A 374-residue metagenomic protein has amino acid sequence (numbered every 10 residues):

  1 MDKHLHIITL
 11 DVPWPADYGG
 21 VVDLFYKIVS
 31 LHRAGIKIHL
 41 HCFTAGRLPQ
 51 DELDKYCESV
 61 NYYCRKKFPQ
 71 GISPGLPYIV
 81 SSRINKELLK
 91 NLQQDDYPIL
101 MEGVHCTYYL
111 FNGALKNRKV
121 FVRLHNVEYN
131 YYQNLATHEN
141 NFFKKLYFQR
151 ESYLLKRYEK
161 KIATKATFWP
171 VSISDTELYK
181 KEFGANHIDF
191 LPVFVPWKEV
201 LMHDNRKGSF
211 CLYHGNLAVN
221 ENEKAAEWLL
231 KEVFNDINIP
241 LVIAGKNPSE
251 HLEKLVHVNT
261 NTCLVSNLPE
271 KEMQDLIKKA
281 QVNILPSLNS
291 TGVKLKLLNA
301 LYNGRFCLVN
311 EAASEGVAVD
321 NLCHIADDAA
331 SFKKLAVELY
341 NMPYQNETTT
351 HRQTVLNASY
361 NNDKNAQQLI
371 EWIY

Functional and structural regions predicted by a protein language model:
M1-S59, D95: N-terminal subdomain of nucleotide-sugar transferases
D23, F190-V258, C263-K278: Conserved catalytic-core segment of nucleotide-activated headgroup transferases in glycan assembly
Y26-V29, K86-K90, E128-Y131, N140-F168: Membrane-proximal helix-turn-helix segments that form the acceptor-binding/catalytic region of lipid-linked
K67-L76, R118-L154, N216: Acceptor-binding helix/loop patch of EC 2.4 sugar-transfer enzymes, predominantly nucleotide-sugar-dependent
R83, P343-Y374: A charged, aromatic-enriched C-terminal amphipathic alpha-helix characteristic of glycosyltransferases across folds
F121, F148-V200: Donor nucleotide-sugar binding/catalytic pocket of nucleotide-sugar-dependent glycosyltransferases
I277-G292, N303-R305: Acidic donor-binding loop of glycosyltransferase active sites
K296-Y302, F306-N310: Short hydrophobic beta-strand element within catalytic cores of glycosyltransferases and related nucleotide-activated
